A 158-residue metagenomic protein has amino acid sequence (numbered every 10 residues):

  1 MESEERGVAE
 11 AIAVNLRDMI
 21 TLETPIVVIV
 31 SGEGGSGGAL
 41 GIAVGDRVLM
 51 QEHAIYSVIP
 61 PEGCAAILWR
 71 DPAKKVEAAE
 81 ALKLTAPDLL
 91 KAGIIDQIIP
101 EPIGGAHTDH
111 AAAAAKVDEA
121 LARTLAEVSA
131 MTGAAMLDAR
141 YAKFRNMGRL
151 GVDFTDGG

Functional and structural regions predicted by a protein language model:
M1-A122, A130: Conserved catalytic cores of soluble enzyme domains, especially glycine-rich substrate-binding beta-alpha loops
V117, R123-G158: C-terminal alpha-helix plus adjacent terminal tail
